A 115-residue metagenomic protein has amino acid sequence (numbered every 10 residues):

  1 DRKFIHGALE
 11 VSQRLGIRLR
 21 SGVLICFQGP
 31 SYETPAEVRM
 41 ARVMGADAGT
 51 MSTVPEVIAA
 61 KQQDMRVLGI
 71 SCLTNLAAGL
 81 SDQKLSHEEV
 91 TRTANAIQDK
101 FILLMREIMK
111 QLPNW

Functional and structural regions predicted by a protein language model:
D1-L76, E88-W115: Glycine-rich phosphate- or other oxyanion-binding loops that anchor nucleotides, phosphorylated ligands
L76-K84: Catalytic-face loop-and-helix region of soluble metabolic enzyme cores
